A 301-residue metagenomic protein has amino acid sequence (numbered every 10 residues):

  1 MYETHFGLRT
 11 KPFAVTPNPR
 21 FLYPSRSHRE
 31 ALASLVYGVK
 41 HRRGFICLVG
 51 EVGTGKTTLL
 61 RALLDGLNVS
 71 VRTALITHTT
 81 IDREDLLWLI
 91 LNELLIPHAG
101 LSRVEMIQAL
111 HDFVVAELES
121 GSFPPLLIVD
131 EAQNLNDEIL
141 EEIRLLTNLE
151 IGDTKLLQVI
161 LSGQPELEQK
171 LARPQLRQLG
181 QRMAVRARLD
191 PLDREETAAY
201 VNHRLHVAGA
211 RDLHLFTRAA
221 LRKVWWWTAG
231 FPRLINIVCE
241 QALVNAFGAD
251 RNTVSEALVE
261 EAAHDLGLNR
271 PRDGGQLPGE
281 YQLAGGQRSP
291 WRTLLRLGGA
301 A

Functional and structural regions predicted by a protein language model:
E3, R9-F13, N18, V254-A301: Trafficking entry modules
K11-F13, S70-R72, I81-G100: Conserved NTP-binding/hydrolysis module of P-loop NTPases
H28-V39: Pre-Walker A adenine-sensing motif
H41-A62, T79: Walker A/P-loop nucleotide-binding motif
I46-V49, A74, I128: Short hydrophobic/aromatic beta-strand immediately N-terminal to the Walker A/P-loop
T54, E131-D137, L145, E166-L167: Residues immediately C-terminal
D82, H98-E142, I151-T154, D193-T197 (+2 more regions): Mid-core helix/loop region of P-loop NTP-binding domains shared across ATPases and GTPases
I96, A116-S120, L126, I160 (+4 more regions): Helix-loop-helix "sensor" segment of P-loop NTPases
